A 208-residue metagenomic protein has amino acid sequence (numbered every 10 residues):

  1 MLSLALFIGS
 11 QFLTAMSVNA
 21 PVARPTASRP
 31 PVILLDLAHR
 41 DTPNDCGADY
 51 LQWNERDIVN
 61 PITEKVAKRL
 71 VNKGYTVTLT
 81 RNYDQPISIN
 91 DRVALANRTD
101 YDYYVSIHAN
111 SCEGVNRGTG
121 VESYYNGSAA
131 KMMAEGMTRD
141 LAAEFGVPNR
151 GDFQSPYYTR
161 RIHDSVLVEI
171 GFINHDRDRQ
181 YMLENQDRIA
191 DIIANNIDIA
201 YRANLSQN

Functional and structural regions predicted by a protein language model:
M1-P30, L205-N208: N-terminal secretory targeting signals
V18-V93, T119: Active-site histidine-acidic residue metal-binding/catalytic motifs, centered on HxH/HExxH-like signatures
V32-D36, T76-R81, Y103-I107, E122-Y124 (+1 more regions): Structural recognition of the beta-strand scaffold that forms the well-ordered cores of secreted hydrolase catalytic
H39-T42, Y83-I87, A109-V115, S128-K131 (+3 more regions): Solvent-exposed loop/turn segments at secondary-structure junctions within structured extracellular/periplasmic domains
D45-W53, S111-G136: A short, glycine/acidic-enriched catalytic loop
N60-A67, N90-V93, V121, K131-T138 (+4 more regions): Extracytoplasmic/secreted envelope proteins and their assembly/folding machinery, especially bacterial periplasmic
I89-D102, Y125-G127, P156-I162: Mature extracellular/periplasmic domains of secretome proteins
S106-G114, Y124, F153-N208: Active-site-adjacent mobile loop/cap segments within catalytic or ligand-binding domains
